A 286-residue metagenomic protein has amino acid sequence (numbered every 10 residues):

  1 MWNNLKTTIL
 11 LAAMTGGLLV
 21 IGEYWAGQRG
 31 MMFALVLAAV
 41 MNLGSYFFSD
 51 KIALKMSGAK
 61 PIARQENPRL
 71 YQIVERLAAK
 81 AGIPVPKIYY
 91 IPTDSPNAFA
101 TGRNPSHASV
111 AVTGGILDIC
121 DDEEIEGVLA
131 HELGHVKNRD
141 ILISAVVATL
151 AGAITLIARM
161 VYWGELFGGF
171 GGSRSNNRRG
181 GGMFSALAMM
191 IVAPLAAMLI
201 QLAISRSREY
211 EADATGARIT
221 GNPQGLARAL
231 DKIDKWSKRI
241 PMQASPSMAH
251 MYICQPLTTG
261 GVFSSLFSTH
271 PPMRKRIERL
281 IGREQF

Functional and structural regions predicted by a protein language model:
M1-L10, Q28, L43-F184, L195-F286: Polar-ligand-bearing catalytic/cofactor-coordination segments of membrane-embedded or membrane-tethered inner-membrane
L19-R29: Short, hydrophobic transmembrane alpha-helix segments
G30-V40: Hydrophobic core segments of alpha-helical transmembrane domains in multi-pass membrane proteins
A186, M190-I191: Hydrophobic alpha-helical transmembrane segments of integral membrane proteins, especially lipid-exposed positions
